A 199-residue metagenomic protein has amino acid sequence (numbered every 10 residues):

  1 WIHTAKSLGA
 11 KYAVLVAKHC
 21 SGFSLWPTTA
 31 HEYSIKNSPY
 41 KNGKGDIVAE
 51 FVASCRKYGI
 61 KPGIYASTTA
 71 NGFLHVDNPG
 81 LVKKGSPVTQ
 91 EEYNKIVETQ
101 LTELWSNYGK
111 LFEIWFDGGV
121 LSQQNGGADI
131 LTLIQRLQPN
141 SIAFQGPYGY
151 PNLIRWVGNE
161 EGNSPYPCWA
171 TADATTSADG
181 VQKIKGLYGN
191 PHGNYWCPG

Functional and structural regions predicted by a protein language model:
W1-G199: Mature catalytic domains of secreted/periplasmic carbohydrate-active enzymes
